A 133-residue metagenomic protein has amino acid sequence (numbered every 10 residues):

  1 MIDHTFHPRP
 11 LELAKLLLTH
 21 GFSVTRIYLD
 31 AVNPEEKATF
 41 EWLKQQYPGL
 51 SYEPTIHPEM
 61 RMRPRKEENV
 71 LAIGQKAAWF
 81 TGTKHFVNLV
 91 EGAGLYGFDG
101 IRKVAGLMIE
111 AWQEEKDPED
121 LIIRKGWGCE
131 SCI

Functional and structural regions predicted by a protein language model:
M1-I133: An N-terminal assembly and electron-transfer interface module characteristic of large anaerobic redox and radical
